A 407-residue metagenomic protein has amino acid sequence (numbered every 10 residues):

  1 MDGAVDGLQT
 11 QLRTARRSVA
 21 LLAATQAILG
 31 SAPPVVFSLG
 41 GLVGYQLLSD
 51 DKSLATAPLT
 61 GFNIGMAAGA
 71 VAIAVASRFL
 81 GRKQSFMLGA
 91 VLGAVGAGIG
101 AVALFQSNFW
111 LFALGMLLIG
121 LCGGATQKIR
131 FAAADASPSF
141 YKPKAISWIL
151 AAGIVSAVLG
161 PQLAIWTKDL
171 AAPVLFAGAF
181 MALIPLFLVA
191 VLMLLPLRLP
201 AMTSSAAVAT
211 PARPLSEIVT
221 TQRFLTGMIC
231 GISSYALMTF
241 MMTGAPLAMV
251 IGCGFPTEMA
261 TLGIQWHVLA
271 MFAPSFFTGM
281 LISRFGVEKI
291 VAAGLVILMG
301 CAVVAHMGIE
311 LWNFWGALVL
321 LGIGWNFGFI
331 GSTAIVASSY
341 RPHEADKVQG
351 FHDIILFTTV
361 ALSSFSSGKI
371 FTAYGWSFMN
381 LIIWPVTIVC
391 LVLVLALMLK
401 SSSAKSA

Functional and structural regions predicted by a protein language model:
D2-R16, L199-M228: Juxtamembrane intracellular "pre-TM" segments in multi-pass secondary transporters
A27, F109-G124, N313-F327: Hydrophobic core of transmembrane alpha-helices in multi-pass small-molecule transporters, especially MFS/SLC-type
S38-K52, T243-G263: Short amphipathic helix-loop junctions that connect adjacent transmembrane helices in Major Facilitator Superfamily/SLC
G40, G123-P138, F327-R341: Intracellular juxtamembrane helix-capping segments at the cytosolic ends of symmetry-related transmembrane helices
G69-R82, P274-V287, F371: Helix-to-loop junctions at the C-terminal end of transmembrane segments in multipass secondary transporters
V91-Q106, I297-I309: C-terminal ends and interior cores of transmembrane alpha-helices in multi-pass membrane transporters/permeases
A113-A151: Cytoplasmic helix-loop-helix junction between adjacent transmembrane helices in 12-TM secondary transporters
A164-I165, I184-S205, L393-M398: C-terminal membrane-cytosol helix-exit motif in multi-pass small-molecule transporters
